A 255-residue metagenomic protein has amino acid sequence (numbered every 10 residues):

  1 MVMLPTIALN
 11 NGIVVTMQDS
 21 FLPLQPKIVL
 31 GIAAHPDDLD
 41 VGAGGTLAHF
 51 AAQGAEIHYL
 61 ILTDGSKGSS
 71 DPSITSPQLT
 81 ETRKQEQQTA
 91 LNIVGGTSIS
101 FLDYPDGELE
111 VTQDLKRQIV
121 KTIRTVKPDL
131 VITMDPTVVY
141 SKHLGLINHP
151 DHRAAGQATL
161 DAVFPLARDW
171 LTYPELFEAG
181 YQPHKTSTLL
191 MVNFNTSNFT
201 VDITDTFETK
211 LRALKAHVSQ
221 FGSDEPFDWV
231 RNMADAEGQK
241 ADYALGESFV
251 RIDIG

Functional and structural regions predicted by a protein language model:
M1-M3: Methionine residue identity
T6-K127, V250: Active-site rim/loop-helix segments in enzyme catalytic domains that contact anionic ligands
I7, V15-L30, Q113-G255: Metal-dependent de-N-acetylase/amidase catalytic core
